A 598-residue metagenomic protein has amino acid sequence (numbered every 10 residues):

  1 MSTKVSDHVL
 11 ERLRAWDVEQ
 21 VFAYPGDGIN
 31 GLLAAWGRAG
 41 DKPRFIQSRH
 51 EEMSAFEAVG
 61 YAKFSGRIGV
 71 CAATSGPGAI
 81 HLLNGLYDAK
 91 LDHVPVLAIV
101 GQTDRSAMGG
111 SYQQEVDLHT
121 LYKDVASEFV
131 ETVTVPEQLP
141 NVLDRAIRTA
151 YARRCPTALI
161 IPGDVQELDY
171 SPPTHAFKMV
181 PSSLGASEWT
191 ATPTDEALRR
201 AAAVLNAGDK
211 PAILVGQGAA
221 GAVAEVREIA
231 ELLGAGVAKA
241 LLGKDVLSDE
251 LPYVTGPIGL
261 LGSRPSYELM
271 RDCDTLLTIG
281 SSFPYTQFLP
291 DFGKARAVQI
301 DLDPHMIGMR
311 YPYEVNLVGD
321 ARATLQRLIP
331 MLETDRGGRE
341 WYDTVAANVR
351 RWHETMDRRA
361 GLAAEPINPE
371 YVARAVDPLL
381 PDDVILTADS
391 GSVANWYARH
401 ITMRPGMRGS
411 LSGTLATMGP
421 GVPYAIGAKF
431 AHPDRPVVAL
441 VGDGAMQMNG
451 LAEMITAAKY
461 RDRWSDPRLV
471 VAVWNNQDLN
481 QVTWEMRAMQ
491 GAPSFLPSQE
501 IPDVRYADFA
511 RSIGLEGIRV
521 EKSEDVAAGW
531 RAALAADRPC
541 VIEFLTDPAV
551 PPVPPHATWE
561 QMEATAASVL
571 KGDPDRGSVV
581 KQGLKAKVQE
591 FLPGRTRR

Functional and structural regions predicted by a protein language model:
M1-G337, A375, L379-D382, P436 (+4 more regions): N-terminal alpha/beta PP-like core and its mobile active-site loop of ThDP/TPP-dependent enzymes
S6-L10, R14-E19, D27-G28, L32-G37 (+1 more regions): Active-site diphosphate/adenylate-binding microenvironment
Y24-D27, F45-F56, C71-P77, T134-V135 (+6 more regions): Active-site nucleophile and cofactor-binding loops and adjacent substrate-binding regions of central metabolic enzymes
I99, A107-V116, G308-R310, N316-V318 (+3 more regions): Thiamine diphosphate
I160-I161, T387-D389, E543: Short beta-strand segments
D164, G391, D547: Active-site beta-loop-alpha junctions enriched in small/polar residues
A176-D195, G338-P366: Long, charged amphipathic helices and adjacent flexible linkers at domain junctions
G216-G221, L362, G442-A445: Conserved short loop/turn motifs at secondary-structure junctions
